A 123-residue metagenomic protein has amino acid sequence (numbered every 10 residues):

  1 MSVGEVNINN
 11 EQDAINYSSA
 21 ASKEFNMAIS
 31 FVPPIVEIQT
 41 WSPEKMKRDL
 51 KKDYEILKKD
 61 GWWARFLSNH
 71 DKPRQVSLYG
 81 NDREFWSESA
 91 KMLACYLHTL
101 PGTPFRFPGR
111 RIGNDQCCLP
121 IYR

Functional and structural regions predicted by a protein language model:
M1-R123: Active-site and adjacent substrate-binding regions of carbohydrate-active enzymes
